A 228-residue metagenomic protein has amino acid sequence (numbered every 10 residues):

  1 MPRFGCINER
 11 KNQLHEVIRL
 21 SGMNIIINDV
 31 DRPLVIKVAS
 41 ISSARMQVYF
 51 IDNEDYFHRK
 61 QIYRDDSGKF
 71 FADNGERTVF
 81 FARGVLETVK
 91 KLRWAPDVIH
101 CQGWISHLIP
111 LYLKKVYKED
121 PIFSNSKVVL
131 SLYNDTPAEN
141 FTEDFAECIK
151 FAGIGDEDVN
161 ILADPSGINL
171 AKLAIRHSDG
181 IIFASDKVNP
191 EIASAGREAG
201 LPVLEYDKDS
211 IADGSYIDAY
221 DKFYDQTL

Functional and structural regions predicted by a protein language model:
M1-L228: Catalytic cores of nucleotide-sugar-dependent glycosyltransferases that transfer UDP/GDP/TDP-activated
